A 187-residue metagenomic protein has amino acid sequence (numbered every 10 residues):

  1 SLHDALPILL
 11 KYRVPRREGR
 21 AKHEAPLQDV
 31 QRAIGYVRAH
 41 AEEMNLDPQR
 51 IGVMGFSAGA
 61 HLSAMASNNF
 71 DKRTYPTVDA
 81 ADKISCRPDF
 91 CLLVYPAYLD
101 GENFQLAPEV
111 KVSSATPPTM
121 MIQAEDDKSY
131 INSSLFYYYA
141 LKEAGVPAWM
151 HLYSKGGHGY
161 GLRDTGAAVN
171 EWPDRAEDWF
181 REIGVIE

Functional and structural regions predicted by a protein language model:
L2-L6: Short, small-residue-biased leader/transition segments that mark boundaries at the very start of proteins
L10-D47, D164-V169: Catalytic nucleophile-loop/oxyanion-hole region of alpha/beta-hydrolase and closely related hydrolase-like folds
K11-E18, A97, Y153-G156: Short beta-to-alpha linker loops that shape the active-site pocket of alpha/beta-hydrolase fold enzymes
Q28-S114: Primarily recognizes the serine-hydrolase "nucleophile elbow" in alpha/beta-hydrolase and SGNH/GDSL folds
A115, M120-Q123: Short beta-strand/loop motif that positions the catalytic acidic residue of the alpha/beta-hydrolase fold
A124-K128, K155-G157: Acidic beta-to-alpha connecting loop that harbors the catalytic carboxylate
K128-L135: Conserved alpha/beta-hydrolase "acid-adjacent" motif
L135-E187: C-terminal catalytic histidine-bearing segment of alpha/beta-hydrolase fold enzymes
